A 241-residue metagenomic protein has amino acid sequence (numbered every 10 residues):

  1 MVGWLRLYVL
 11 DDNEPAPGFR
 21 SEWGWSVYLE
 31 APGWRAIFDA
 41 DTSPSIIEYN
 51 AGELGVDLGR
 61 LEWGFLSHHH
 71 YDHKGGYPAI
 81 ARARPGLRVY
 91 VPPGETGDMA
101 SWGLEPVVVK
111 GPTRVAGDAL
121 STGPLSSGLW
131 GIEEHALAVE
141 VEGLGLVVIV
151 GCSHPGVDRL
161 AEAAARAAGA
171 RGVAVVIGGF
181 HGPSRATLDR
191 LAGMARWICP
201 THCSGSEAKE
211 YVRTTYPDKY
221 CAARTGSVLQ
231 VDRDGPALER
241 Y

Functional and structural regions predicted by a protein language model:
V2-P15, A116-P124: Short Pro/Gly-enriched beta-strand edge/turn motifs at strand-loop
L5-L54, E134-V150: Conserved beta-strand hairpin/beta-sheet module of binuclear metal-dependent hydrolase folds, prominently
L5-Y8, R35-A36, W63, L87-V89 (+6 more regions): Structural motif
W25-V27, I37, V108-G169: Catalytic core of the metallo-beta-lactamase
I37-D41, L61-H69, Y90-P93, V148-C152 (+2 more regions): Active-site neighborhood of phospho(di)ester-bond hydrolases with catalytic His/Asp-centered motifs
S45-Y90, A165-V175, R196: Active-site metal-binding motif and surrounding structural segment of the metallo-beta-lactamase
H73-G76, G145-L146, C152-V231: Cap/insert and terminal regions of metallo-dependent hydrolase folds
V91-H135, C221-Y241: Metallo-beta-lactamase
